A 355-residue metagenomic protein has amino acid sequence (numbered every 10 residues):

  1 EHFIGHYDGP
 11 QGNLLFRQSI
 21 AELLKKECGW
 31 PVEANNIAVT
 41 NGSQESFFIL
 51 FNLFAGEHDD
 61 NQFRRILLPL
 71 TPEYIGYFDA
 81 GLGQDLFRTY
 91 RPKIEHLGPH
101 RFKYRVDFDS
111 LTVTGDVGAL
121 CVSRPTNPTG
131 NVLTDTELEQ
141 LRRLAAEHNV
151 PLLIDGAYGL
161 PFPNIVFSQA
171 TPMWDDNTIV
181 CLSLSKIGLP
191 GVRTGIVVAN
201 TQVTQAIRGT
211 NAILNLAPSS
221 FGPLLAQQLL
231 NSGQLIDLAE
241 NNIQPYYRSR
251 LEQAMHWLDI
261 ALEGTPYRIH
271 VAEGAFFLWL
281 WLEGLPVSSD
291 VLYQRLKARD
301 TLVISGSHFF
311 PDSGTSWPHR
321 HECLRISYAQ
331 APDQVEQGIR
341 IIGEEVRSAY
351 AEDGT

Functional and structural regions predicted by a protein language model:
H2-H148, L153-D175, I179, Y350-T355: Conserved core of the PLP fold type I
L14-Q18, E22, K26, P31 (+4 more regions): PLP-dependent enzyme catalytic core of the Aspartate aminotransferase-like
Q62-I66, L82, W174-R248, I260 (+1 more regions): Conserved core segment of the aminotransferase class I/II
L68-T71, C121-R124, L153-G156, L182 (+6 more regions): Short beta-strand segments
N241-M255, Y267-L282, H319: Conserved glycine-rich beta-strand-loop-beta hairpin in the small C-terminal domain of fold type I
P286-L292, D333-Q337: Short, conserved charged micro-motifs
